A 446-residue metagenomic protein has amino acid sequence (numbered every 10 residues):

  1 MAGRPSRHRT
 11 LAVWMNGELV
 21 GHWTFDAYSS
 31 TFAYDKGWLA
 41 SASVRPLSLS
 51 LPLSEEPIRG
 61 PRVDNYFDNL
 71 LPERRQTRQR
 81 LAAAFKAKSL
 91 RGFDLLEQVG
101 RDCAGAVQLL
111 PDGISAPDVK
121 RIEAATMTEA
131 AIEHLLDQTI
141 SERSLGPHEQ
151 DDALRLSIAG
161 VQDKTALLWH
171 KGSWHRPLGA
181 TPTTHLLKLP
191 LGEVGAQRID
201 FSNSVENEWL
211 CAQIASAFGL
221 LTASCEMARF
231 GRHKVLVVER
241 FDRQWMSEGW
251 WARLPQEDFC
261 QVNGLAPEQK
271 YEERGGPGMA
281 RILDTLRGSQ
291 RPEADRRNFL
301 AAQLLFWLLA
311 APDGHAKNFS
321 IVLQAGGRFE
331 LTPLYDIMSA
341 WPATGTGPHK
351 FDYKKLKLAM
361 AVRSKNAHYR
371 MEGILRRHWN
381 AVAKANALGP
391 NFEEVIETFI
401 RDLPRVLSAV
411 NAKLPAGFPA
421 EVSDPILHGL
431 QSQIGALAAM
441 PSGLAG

Functional and structural regions predicted by a protein language model:
M1-A316, S320-G446: Anionic ligand-binding catalytic core segments
